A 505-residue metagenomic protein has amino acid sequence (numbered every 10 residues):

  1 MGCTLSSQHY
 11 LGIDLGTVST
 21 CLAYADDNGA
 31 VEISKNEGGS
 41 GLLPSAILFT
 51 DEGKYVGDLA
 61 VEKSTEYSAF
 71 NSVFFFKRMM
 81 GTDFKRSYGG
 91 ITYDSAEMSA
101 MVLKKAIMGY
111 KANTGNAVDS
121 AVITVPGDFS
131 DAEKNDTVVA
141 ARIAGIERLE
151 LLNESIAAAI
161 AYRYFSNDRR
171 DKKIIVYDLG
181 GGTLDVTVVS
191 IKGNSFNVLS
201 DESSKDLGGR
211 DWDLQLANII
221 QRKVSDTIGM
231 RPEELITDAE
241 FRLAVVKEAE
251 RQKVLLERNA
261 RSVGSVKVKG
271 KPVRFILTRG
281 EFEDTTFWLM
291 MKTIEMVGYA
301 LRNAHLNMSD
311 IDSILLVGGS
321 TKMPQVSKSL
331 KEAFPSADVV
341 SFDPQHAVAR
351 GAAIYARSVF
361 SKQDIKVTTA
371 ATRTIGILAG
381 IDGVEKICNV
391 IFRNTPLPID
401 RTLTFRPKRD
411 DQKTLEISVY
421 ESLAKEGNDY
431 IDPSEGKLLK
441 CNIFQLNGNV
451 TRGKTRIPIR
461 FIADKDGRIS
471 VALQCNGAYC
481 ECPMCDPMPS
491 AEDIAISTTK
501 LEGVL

Functional and structural regions predicted by a protein language model:
G2-R78, S87-T92, K111-L505: Oxyanion-binding/catalytic loops of NTP- or PPi-dependent enzymes
L103-I107: Generic structural signal for well-ordered alpha-helices, preferentially at hydrophobic/aromatic core positions
